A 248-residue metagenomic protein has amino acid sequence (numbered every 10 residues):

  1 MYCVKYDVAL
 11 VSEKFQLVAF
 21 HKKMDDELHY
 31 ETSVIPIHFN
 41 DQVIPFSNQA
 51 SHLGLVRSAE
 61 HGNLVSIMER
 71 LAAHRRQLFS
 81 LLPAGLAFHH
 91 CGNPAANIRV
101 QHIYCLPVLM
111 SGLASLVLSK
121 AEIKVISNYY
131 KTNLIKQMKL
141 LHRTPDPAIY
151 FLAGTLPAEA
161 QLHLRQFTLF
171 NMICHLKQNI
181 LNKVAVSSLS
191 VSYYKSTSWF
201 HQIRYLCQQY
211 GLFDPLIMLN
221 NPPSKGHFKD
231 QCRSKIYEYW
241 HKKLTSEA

Functional and structural regions predicted by a protein language model:
M1-V4, K22-E27, A59-N63: Catalytic palm subdomain of template-directed nucleic-acid polymerases, centered on the conserved carboxylate motif
D7, Q16, T132-Y194: Short, charged alpha-helical motifs in flexible N/C-terminal segments and linkers
V8-N48, E69: Short, conserved micro-motifs composed of acidic
E13, S111, L116, I173-A248: Charged boundary/loop elements
P36-V117, M172, I180: Basic, alpha-helical interaction scaffolds
H74, I126-Q137, I203, I236: Short amphipathic alpha-helical coiled-coil/interface segments
L116-K124: Acidic, serine/threonine/proline-rich low-complexity intrinsically disordered regions
